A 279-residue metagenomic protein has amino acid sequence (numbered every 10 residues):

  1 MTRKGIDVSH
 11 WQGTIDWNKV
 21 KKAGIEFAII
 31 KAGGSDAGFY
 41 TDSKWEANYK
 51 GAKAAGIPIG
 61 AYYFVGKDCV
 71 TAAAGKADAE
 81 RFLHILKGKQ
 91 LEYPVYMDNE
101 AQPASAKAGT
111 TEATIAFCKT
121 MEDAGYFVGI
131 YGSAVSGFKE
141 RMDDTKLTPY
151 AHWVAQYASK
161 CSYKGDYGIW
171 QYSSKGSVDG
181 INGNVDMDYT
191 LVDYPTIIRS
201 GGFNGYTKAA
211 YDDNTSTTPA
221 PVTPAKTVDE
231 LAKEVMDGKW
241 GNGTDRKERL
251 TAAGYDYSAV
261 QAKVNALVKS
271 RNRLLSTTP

Functional and structural regions predicted by a protein language model:
M1-C118, E122-Y126: Substrate-binding cleft of extracellular glycoside hydrolase catalytic domains
M1-N18, T145-V222: Functionally critical loop-and-helix segments that line ligand-binding/catalytic clefts of soluble enzyme domains
R81-Y96, A101, R141-Y167: Structural recognition of alpha->loop->beta junctions
M121, G125-K139: Aromatic-lined carbohydrate-recognition surfaces of secreted/lumenal glycan-active proteins
V222-W240, K269-P279: Disulfide-bonded cysteine-rich modules in secreted/extracellular proteins, activating on the conserved Cys frameworks
E234-K247, Y255-Y257: Extracytoplasmic Gram-positive cell-surface binding/anchoring modules and repeats
A253-L275: Repeat-associated, polar segments at repeat-unit boundaries in modular proteins
